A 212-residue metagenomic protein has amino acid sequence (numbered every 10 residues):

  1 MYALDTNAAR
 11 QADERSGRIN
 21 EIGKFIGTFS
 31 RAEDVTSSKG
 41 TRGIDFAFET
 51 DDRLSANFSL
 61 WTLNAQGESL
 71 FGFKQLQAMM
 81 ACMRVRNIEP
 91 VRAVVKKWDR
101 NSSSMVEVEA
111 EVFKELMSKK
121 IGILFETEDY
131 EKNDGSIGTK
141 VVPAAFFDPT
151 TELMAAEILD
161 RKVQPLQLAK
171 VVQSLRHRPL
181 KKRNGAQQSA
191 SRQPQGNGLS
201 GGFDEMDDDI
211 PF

Functional and structural regions predicted by a protein language model:
M1-F212: Short beta-rich binding modules
